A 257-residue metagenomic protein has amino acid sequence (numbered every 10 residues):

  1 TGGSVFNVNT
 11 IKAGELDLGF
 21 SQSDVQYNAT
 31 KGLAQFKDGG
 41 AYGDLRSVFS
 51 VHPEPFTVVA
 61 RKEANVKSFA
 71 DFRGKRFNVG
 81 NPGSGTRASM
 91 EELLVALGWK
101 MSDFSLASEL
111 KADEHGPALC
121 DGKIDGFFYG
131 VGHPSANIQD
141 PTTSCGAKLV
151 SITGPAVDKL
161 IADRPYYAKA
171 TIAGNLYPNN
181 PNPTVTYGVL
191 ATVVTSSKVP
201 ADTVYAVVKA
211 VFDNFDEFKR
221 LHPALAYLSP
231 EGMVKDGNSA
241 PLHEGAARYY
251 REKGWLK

Functional and structural regions predicted by a protein language model:
T1, F104-A107, K219-L225: Surface-exposed patches in mature extracellular/periplasmic domains of secreted proteins
T1-R73, N78-N81, L149: Short, glycine-/small- and polar/acidic-enriched structural segments that line small-molecule recognition paths
V5-V8, Q26, L45, F69 (+5 more regions): Extracytoplasmic/secreted envelope proteins and their assembly/folding machinery, especially bacterial periplasmic
E15, F20-S23, Y27-L33, H52 (+10 more regions): Sec/Tat-exported extracytoplasmic proteins
S23, A34, A64, M101-V194 (+1 more regions): Pocket-lining segment of extracytoplasmic ligand-binding domains
S50, E54-D121, D216, D236 (+1 more regions): Bilobed "Venus flytrap"/periplasmic-binding protein-like clamshell domains and structurally analogous long
K75-E92, Y166-K235: Ligand-binding clefts/hinges and TM-proximal coupling segments of bilobed small-molecule sensing domains
E114, D121, V131-L149, K159-A162 (+2 more regions): An extracytoplasmic/periplasmic, membrane-proximal ligand-sensing/linker region
